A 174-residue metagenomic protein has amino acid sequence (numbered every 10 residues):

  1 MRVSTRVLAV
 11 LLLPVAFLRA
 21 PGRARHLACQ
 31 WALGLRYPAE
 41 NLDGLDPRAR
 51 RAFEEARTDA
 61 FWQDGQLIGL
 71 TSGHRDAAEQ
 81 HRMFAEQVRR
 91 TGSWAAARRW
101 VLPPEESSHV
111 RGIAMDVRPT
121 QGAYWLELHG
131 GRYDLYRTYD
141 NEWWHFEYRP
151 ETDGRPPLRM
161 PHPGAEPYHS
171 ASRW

Functional and structural regions predicted by a protein language model:
R2-W174: Cell-envelope/glycan interface and biosynthesis
